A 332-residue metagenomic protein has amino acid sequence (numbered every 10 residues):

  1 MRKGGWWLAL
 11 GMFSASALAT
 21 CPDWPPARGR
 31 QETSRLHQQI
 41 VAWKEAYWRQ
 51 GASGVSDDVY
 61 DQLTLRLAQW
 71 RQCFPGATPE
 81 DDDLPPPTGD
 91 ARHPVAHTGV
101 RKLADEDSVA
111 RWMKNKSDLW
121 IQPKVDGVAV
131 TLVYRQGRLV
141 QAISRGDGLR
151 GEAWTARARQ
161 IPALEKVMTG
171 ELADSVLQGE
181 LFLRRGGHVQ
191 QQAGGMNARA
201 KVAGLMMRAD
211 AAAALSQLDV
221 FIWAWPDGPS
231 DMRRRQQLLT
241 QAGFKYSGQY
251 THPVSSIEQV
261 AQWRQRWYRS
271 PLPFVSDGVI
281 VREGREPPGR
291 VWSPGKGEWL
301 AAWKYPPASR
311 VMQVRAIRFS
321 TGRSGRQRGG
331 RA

Functional and structural regions predicted by a protein language model:
M1-W7: Bacterial N-terminal signal peptides that target proteins for export
S14-S16: N-terminal signal peptide c-region/cleavage motif recognized by signal peptidases
T20-E165, W292-W299: Phosphate/adenylate-binding "loop-and-lid" substructures adjacent to NTP/NAD/dNTP-binding pockets in NTP-dependent
S53-D58, T78-L84, P123, A173-L177 (+2 more regions): Short coil/turn segments at secondary-structure boundaries
V95, K116-D118, V125-A129, V176 (+4 more regions): Short beta-strand-initiation
E165, T169, A173-G187: Flexible glycine-rich surface loops and low-complexity tracts that mediate binding to linear polymers
E180, R185-A332: Long, charge-dense accessory insertions within large macromolecular proteins
